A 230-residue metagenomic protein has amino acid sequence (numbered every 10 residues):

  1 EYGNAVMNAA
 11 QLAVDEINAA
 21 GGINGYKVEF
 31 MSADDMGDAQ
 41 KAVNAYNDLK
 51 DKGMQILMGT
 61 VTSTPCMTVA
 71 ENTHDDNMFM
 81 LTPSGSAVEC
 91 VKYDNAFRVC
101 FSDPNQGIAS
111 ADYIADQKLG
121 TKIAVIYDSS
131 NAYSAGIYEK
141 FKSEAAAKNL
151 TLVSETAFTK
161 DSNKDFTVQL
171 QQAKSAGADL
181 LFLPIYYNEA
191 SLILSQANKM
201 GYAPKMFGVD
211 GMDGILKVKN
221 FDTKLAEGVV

Functional and structural regions predicted by a protein language model:
Y2-N8, A20-C90, V99, F158-D161 (+2 more regions): Beta-alpha junction/loop-to-helix N-cap segments that form part of ligand/metal-binding clefts
Q11, D15-G22, N47-Q55, A70-M78 (+4 more regions): Sec-exported extracytoplasmic/periplasmic mature domains
Y26-E29, T121-K122, V153-S154, P204: Residue-level recognition of the N-termini of beta-strands and the immediately preceding loop/turn
D38, P65, Q106, Y133 (+2 more regions): Short phosphate-engaging motifs
L49-V61, L81-P83, I123-Y127, G177-Y187 (+2 more regions): Periplasmic-binding protein-like
T73, I137-V230: Extracellular/periplasmic bilobed ligand-binding domains
D76-A115, V230: Extracellular glycoside hydrolase catalytic/binding regions
A96-T159, L180: An alpha-beta-alpha
